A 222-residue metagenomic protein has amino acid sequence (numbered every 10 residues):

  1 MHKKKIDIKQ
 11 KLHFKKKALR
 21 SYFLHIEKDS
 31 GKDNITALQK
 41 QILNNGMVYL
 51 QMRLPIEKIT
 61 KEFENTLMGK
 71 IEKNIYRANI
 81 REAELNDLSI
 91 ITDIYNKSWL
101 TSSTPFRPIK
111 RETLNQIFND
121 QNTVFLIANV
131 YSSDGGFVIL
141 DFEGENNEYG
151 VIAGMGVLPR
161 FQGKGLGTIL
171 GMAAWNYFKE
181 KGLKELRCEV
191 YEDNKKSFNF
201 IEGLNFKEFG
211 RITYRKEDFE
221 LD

Functional and structural regions predicted by a protein language model:
M1-I75: Acyl-donor-binding surface of acyltransferase catalytic domains
K9-F14, I169-E185, K207: Conserved acyl-CoA
L19-I26, F178-E189: Conserved GNAT acetyl-CoA-binding A-motif
S21-N45, T168, E192-G210, D218: Conserved active-site alpha-helix within GNAT-family acetyltransferase domains
R77-D93: A short beta-loop-alpha structural element at the N-terminal edge of CoA-dependent acyl/N-acetyltransferase catalytic
D93-F106: Helix-loop element at the rim of GNAT/NAT acetyltransferase active sites that forms part of the acceptor-substrate
S103-Y131, G135-M155: A conserved beta-strand-loop-helix scaffold within acyl/acetyltransferase catalytic domains
V157, G163-N176, E180, N199-G203: Conserved acetyl-CoA-binding loop-helix of GNAT-fold acetyltransferases
